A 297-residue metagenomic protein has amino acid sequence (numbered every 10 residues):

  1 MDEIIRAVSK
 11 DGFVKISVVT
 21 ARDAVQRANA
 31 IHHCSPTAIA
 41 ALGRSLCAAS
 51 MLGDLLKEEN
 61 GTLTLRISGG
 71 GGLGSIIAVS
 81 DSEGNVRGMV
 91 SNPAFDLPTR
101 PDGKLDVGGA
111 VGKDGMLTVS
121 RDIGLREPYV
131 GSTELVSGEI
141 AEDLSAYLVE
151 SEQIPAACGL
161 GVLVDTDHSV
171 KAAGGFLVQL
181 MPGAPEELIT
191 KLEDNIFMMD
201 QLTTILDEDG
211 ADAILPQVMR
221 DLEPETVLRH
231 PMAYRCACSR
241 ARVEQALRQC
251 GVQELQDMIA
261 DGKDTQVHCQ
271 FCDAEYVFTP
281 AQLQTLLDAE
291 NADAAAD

Functional and structural regions predicted by a protein language model:
M1-L228: Interaction interfaces in information-processing and related assembly proteins
I196-D297: Cys/His-clustered metal-coordination modules, chiefly Zn-binding fingers
